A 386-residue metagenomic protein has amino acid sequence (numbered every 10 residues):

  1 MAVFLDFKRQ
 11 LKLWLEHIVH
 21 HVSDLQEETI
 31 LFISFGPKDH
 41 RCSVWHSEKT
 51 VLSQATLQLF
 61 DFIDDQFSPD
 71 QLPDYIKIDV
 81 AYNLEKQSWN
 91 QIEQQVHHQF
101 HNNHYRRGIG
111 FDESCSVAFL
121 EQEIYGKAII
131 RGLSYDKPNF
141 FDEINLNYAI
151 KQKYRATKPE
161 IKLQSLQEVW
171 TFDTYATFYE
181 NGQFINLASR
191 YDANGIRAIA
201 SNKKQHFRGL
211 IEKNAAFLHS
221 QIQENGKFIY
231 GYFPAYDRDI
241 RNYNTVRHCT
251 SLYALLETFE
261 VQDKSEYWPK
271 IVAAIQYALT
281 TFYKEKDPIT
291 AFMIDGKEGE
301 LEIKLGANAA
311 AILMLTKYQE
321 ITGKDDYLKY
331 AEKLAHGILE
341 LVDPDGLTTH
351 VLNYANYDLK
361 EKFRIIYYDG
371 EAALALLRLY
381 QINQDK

Functional and structural regions predicted by a protein language model:
A2-S47: Charged, amphipathic alpha-helical stretches
C42-D79, L255-T258, Q262-Q276, T281: Post-signal peptide N-terminal segment of secreted/secretory-pathway proteins
E48-G209: Extended, non-transmembrane interaction/recognition domains
R155-K162, G209-K227, W268-I289, L328-T349 (+1 more regions): Long, well-ordered core segments of solenoidal/helical folds
N186-R238, E260: Eukaryote-specific, low-hydrophobicity, charge-rich regions
S189-K204, C249-S265, A310-K324, E371-D385: Well-ordered alpha-helical scaffold segments within catalytic/enzyme domains
K227-N244, D287-A310, T348-E371: Carbohydrate-binding/catalytic loop surfaces
L313-D385: Active-site lining segments of carbohydrate-active enzymes
